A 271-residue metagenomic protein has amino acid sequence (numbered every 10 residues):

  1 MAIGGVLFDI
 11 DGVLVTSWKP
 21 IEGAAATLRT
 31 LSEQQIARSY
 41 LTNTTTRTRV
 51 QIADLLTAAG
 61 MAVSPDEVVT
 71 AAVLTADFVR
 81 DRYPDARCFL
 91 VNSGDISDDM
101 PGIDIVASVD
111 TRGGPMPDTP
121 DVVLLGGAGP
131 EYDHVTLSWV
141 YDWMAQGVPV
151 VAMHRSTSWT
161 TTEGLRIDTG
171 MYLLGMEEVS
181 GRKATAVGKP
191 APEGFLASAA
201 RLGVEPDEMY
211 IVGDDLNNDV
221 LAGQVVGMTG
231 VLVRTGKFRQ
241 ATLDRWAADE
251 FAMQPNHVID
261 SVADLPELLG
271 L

Functional and structural regions predicted by a protein language model:
A2-I10, V15-K19, A26-I36, T45-V69 (+1 more regions): Asp-based, Mg2+/Mn2+-dependent phosphohydrolase catalytic module
